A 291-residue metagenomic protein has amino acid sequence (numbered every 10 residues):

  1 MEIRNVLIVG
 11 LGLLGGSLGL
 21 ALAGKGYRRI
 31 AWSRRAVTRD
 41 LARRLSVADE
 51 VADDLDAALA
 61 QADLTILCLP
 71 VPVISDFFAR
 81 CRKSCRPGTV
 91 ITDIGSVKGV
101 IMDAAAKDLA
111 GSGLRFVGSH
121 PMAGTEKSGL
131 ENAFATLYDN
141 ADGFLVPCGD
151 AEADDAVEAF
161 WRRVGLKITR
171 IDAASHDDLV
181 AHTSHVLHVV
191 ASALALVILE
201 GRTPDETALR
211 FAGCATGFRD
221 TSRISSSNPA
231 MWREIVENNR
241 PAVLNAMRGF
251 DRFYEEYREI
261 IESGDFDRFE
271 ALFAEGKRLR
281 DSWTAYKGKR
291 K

Functional and structural regions predicted by a protein language model:
M1-Q61: NAD(P)+-binding Rossmann beta1-loop-alpha1 motif at the extreme N-terminus of oxidoreductases
E2-N5, G88, N140: Phosphate-coordination loops involved in phosphoryl transfer and adenosine-cofactor binding
R34-R35, G95, G149: Residues in the short beta-alpha loop(s) of Rossmann-like NAD(P)-binding domains
T65-I66, T92: N-terminal Rossmann-like NAD(P) cofactor-binding module of classical short-chain dehydrogenase/reductase
F77-E131: Rossmann-like NAD(P)(H) cofactor-binding subdomain of soluble oxidoreductases
A135-R223: Internal alpha-helical scaffold of NAD(P)-dependent oxidoreductase catalytic cores
T207-G276: Interdomain hinge/lid region at the active-site interface of Rossmann-like NAD(P)-dependent oxidoreductases
